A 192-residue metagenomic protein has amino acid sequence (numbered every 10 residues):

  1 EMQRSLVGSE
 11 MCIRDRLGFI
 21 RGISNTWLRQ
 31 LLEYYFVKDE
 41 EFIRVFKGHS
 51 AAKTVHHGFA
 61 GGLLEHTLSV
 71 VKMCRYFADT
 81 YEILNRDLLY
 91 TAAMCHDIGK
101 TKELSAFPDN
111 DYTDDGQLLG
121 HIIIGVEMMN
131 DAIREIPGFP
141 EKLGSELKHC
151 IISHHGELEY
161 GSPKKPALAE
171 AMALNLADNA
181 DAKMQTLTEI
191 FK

Functional and structural regions predicted by a protein language model:
E1-G8, C12: Single conserved hydrophobic/aromatic residue that forms the stacking wall/gate of nucleotide- or nucleobase-binding
G8-E10, R44-A52, T101-A106, E146-K148: Short amphipathic alpha-helical segments, especially helix-boundary/capping motifs
I13-K47, A51: Conserved, compact domain cores that house catalytic/ligand-binding motifs in diverse enzymes and effector modules
D15-F19, M73, M128, A132: A general alpha-helix detector
F19-S24, V55-G61, C74-L84, I136-G138: Short helix-to-loop capping/linker segments positioned immediately adjacent to catalytic or ligand/cofactor-binding
V45-E65, D109-T113: Active-site flanking loop/helix segments enriched in acidic
E65, Y76-F191: Divalent metal-dependent catalytic cores for phosphoryl transfer on phosphate-bearing substrates
